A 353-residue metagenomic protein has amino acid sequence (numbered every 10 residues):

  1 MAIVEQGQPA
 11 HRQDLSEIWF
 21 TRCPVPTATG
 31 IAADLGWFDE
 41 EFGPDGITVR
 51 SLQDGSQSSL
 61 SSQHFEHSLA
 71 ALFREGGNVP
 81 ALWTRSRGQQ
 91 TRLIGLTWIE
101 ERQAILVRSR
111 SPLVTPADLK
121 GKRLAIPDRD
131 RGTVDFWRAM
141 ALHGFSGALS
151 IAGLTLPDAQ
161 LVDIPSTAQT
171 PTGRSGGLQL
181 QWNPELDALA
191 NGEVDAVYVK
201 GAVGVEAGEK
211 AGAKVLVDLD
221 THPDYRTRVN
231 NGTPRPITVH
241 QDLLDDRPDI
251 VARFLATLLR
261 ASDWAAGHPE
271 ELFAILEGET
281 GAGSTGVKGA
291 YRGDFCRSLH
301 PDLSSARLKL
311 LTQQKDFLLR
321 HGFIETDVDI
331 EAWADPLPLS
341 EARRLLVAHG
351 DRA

Functional and structural regions predicted by a protein language model:
A2-I3, L318-A353: Conserved C-terminal helix/tail region of periplasmic/extracytoplasmic solute-binding proteins
I3-Q8, Q13-I164: Short, glycine-/small- and polar/acidic-enriched structural segments that line small-molecule recognition paths
G43, T221-T227, S298-A306: Short, solvent-exposed loop/beta-turn-alpha elements that line the ligand-binding surface or hinge of extracytoplasmic
P44-L52, L154-L161, T280-R292, E325-A332: Short, surface-exposed acidic
V79, G177-I275: Pocket-lining segment of extracytoplasmic ligand-binding domains
R92-I99, Q160-I164, G212-N231, D329: Short beta-strand->loop
L156-W182: Short, flexible helix-coil linker/hinge segments at the edges of structured domains or between repeats
R247-F323: Secondary-structure end/capping motifs
